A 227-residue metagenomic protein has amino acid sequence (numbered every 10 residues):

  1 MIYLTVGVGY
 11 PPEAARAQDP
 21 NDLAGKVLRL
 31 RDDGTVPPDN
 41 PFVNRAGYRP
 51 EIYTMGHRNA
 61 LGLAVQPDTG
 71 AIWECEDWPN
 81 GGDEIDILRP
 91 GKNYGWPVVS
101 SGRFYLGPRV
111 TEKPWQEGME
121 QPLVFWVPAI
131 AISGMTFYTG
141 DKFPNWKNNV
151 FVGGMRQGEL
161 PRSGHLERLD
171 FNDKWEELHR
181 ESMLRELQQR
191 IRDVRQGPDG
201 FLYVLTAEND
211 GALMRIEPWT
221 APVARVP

Functional and structural regions predicted by a protein language model:
M1, A71-I72, F201: Beta-sheet entry/capping signal
M1-Y3, G25-K26: Aromatic- and glycine-enriched pocket-lining scaffold segments that form the walls of small-molecule binding clefts
V8-E181, Q189, G211, W219-P227: Beta-propeller domain segments
D193-P227: Blade-level signature of beta-propeller repeat domains, shared across WD40, Kelch, NHL, RCC1 and BNR/Asp-box propellers
